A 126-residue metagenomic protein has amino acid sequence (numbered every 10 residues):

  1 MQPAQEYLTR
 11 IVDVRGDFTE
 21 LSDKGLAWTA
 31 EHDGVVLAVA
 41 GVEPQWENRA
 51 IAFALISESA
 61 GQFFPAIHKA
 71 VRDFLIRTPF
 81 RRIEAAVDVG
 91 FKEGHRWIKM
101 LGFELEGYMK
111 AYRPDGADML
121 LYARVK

Functional and structural regions predicted by a protein language model:
M1-G16: Short amphipathic alpha-helix that is part of the acyltransferase structural core
K24-A40: Conserved beta-hairpin
A40, A50, A54, L120: Conserved GNAT-family N-acetyltransferase fold
A40-N48, M109: A conserved beta-strand-loop-helix scaffold within acyl/acetyltransferase catalytic domains
E47-S59, I67: Conserved acetyl-CoA binding element of GNAT-fold acetyltransferases
G61-R77, E93-R96, M100: Conserved acetyl-CoA-binding loop-helix of GNAT-fold acetyltransferases
I83-K99, E104, Y112-R113: Conserved beta-strand-loop-alpha-helix junction that forms the acyl-donor binding cleft
A111-K126: C-terminal "cap" of GNAT-fold acetyltransferases
